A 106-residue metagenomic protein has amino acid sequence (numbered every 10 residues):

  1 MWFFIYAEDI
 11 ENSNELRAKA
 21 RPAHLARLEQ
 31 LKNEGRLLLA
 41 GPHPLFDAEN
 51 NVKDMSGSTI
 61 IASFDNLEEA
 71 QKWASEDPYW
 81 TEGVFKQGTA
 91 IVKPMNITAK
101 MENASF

Functional and structural regions predicted by a protein language model:
M1-F106: Conserved, structured core segments of small domains
